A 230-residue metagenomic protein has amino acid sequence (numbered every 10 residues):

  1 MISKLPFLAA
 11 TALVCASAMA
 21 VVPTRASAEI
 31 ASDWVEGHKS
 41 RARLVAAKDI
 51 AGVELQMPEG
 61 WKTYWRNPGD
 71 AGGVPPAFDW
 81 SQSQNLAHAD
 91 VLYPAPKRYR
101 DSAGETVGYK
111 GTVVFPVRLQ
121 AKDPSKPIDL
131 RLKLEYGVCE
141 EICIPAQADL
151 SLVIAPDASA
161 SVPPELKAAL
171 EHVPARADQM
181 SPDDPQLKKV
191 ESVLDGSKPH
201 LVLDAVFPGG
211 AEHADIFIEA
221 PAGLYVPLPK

Functional and structural regions predicted by a protein language model:
M1-A12: Bacterial N-terminal signal peptides that target proteins for export
C15, V21-P23: N-terminal signal peptide c-region/cleavage motif recognized by signal peptidases
T24-K230: Extracellular/lumen-exposed scaffold segments
